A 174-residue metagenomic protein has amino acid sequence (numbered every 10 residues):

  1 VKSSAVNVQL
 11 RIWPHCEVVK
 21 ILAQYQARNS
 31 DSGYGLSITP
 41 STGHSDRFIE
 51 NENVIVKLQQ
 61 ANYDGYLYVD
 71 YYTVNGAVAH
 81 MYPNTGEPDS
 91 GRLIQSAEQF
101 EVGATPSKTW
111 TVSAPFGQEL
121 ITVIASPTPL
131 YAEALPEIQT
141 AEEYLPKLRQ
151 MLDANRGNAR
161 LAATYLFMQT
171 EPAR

Functional and structural regions predicted by a protein language model:
V1-R174: Secretory-pathway glycoprotein ectodomains that are cysteine- and/or Ser/Thr/Pro-rich
